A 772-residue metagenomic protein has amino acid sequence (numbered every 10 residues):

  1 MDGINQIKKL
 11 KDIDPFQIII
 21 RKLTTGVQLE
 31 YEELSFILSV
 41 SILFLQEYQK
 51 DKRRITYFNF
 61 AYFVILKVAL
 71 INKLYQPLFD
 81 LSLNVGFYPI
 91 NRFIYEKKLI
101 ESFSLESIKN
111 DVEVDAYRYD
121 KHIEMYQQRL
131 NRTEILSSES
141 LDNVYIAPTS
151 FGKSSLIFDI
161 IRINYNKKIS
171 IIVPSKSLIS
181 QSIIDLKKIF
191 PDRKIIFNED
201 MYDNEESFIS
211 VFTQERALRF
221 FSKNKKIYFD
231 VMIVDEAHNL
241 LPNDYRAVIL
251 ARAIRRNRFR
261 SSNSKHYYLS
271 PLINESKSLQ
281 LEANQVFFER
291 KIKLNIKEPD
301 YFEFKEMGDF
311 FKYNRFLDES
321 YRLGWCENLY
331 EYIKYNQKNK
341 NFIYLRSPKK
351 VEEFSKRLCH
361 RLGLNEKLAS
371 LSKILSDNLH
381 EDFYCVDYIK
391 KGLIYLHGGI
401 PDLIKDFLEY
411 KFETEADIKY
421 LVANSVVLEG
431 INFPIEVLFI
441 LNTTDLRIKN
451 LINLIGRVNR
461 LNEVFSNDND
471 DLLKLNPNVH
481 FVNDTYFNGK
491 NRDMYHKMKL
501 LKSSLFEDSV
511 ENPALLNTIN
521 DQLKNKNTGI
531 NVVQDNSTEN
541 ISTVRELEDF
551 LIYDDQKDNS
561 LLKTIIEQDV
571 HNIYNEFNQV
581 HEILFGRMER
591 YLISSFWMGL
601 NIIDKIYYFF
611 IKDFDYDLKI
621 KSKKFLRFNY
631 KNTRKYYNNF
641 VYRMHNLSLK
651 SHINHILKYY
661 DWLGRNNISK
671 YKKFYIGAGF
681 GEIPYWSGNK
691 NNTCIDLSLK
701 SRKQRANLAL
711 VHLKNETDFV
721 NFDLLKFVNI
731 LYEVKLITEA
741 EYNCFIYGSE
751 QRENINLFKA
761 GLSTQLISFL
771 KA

Functional and structural regions predicted by a protein language model:
M1-A772: N-terminal helicase ATP-binding lobe
